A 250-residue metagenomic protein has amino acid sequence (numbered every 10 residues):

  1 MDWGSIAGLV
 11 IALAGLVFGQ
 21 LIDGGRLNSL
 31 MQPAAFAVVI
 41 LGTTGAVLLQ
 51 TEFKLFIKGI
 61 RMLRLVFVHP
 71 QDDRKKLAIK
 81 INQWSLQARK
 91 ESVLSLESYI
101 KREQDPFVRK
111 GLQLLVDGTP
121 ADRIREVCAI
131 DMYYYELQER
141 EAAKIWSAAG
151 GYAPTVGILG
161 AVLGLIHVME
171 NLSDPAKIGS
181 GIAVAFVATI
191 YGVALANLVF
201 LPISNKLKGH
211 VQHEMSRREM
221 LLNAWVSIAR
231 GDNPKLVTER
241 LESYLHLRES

Functional and structural regions predicted by a protein language model:
M1-I6: N-terminal membrane topogenic signal
A7-V10, A14-L27, Y134-H210: Helix-termination/interfacial motifs at the ends of transmembrane alpha-helices
G15-A142, E214-S250: Large intracellular
